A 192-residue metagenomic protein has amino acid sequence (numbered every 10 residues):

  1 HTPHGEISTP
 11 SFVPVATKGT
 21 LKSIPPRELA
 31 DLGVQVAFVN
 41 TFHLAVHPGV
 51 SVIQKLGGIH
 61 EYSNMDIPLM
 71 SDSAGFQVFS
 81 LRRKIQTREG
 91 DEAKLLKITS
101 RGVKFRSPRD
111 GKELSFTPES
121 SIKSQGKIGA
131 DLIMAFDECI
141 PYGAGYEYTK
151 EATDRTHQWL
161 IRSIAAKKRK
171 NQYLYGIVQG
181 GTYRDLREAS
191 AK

Functional and structural regions predicted by a protein language model:
H1-K168: Non-catalytic, usually N-terminal nucleic-acid engagement modules in DNA/RNA processing proteins
D154-H157, S163-K192: Glycine-rich phosphate/ribose-binding loops and adjacent secondary-structure elements that form binding surfaces
